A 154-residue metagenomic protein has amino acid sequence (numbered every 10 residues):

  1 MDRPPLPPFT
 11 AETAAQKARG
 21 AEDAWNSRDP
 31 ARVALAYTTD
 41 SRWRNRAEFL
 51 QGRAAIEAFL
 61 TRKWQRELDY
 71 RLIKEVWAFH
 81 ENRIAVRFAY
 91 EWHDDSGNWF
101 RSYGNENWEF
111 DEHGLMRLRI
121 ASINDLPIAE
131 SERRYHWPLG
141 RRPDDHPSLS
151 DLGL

Functional and structural regions predicted by a protein language model:
M1-F9, A58-L154: A beta-strand edge to alpha-helix "cap/lid" segment located at domain peripheries
M1-T39, L149-L154: Short, low-complexity N-terminal intrinsically disordered segments enriched in polar/charged residues
T13-A15, P30-I84: A solvent-exposed, acidic/Ser-Thr-rich amphipathic alpha-helical stretch
